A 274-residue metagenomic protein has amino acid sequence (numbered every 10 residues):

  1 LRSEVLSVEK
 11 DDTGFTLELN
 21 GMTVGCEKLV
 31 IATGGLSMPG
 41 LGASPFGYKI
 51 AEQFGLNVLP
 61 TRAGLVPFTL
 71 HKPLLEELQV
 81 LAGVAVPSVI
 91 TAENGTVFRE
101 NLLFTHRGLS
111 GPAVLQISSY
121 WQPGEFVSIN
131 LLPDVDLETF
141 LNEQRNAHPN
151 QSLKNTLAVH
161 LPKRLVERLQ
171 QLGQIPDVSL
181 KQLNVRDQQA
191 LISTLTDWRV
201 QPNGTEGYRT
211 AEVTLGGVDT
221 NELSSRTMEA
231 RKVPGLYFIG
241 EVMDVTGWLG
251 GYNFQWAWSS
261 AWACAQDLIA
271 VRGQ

Functional and structural regions predicted by a protein language model:
L1-G14: A conserved short coil-to-beta-strand element within the FAD-binding core of flavoproteins
L1-S3, P60-R62, G240: Short loop/edge segments at beta-strand edges and connector loops that shape dinucleotide/nucleotide cofactor-binding
V5, T23-A43, A51-E52, L102-R107 (+2 more regions): Short hydrophobic core segments
G14-E18, G25-K28: Acidic, glycine-enriched active-site microenvironments
G35-F54, V245-G273: A conserved FAD-binding loop/helix module that cradles the flavin
S37-P39, P67-F68, T105, L109-P112 (+2 more regions): Glycine-rich phosphate/pyrophosphate-binding beta-alpha loops
L56-P60, V66-R186: An anion/pyrophosphate-binding glycine-rich loop and adjacent beta-alpha core in soluble alpha-beta enzymes
E167-T246: A glycine-rich dinucleotide-binding beta-alpha-beta segment and adjacent secondary-structure elements that constitute
